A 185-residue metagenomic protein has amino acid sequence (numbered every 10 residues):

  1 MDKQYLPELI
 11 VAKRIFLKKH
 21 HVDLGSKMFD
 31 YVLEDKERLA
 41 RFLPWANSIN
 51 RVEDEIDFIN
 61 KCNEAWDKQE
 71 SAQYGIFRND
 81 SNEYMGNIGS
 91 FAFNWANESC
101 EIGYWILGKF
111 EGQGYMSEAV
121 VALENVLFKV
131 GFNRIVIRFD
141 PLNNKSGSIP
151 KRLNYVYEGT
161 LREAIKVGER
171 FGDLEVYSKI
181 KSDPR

Functional and structural regions predicted by a protein language model:
M1-K27, Y31-R38, Q73, F77-R185: Acyl-donor (CoA/ACP) binding surface of acyl/acetyltransferases
L33-K36, N47, N63: Residue-level detector of secondary-structure transition/capping positions
A40-N60: Conserved GNAT-fold acetyl-CoA-binding loop/helix
F42, Q69-Q73: Short, polar/charged, Gly/Pro-enriched helix-capping and turn/loop motifs at alpha-helix termini and inter-helix linkers
K61-C62, V126: A generic secondary-structure signal
C62-E64, G108: Short helix-to-loop capping/linker segments positioned immediately adjacent to catalytic or ligand/cofactor-binding
E64-Q69, Y155: Short loop/turn motifs at secondary-structure junctions and domain boundaries
